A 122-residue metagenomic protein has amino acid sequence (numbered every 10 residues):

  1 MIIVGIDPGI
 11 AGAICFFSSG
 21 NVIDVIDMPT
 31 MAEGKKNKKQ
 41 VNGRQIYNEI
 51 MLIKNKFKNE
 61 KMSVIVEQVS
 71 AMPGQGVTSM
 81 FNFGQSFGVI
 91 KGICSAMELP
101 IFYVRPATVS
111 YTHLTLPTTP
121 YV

Functional and structural regions predicted by a protein language model:
M1-L114: Phosphate- and other anionic-substrate recognition elements at nucleic-acid/protein interfaces
H113-V122: Single conserved hydrophobic/aromatic residue that forms the stacking wall/gate of nucleotide- or nucleobase-binding
